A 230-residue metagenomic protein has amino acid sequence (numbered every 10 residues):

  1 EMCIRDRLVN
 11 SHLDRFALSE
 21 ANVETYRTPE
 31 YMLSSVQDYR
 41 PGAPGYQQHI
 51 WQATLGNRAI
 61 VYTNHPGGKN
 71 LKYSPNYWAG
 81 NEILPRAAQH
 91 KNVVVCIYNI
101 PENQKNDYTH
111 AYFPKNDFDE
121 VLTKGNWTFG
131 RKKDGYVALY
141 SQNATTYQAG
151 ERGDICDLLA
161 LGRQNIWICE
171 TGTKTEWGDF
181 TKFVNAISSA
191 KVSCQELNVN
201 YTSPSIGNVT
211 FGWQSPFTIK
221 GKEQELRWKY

Functional and structural regions predicted by a protein language model:
E1, R5-Y230: Ser/Thr/Asn(+Pro)-rich, low-complexity disordered segments
